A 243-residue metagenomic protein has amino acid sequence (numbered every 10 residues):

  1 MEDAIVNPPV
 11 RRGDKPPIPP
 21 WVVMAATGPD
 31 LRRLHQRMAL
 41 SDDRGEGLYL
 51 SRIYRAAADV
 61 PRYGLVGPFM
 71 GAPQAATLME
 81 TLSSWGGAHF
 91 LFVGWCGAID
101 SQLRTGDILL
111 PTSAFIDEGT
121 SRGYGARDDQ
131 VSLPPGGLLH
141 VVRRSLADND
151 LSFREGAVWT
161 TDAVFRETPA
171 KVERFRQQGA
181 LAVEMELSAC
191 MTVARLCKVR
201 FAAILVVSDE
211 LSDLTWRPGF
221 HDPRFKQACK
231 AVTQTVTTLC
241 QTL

Functional and structural regions predicted by a protein language model:
M1-S132, G136-H140, L196: Metabolite-binding pocket within alpha/beta catalytic cores that recognizes anionic/polar moieties
T27, G97, W159-V164, A189 (+2 more regions): Glycine-rich beta-alpha junction loops
S41-E46, L151-G156, T242-L243: Flexible, glycine/charged-enriched surface loops at secondary-structure junctions
D117-T120, R166-T168, E210-T215: Short acidic/His/Gly/Ser-rich catalytic and metal-binding motifs that mark active-site loops of diverse hydrolases
D129-Q178: Active-site rim beta-loop-alpha module in soluble metabolic enzymes
V141-N149, V193, T235-L243: Generic non-transmembrane alpha-helical segments
A170-E210: A C-terminal functional module that forms or caps the active site or interfaces directly with catalytic machinery
L211-L243: His/Asp/Glu-rich mid-to-C-terminal helical/loop segments that flank catalytic regions of hydrolases
